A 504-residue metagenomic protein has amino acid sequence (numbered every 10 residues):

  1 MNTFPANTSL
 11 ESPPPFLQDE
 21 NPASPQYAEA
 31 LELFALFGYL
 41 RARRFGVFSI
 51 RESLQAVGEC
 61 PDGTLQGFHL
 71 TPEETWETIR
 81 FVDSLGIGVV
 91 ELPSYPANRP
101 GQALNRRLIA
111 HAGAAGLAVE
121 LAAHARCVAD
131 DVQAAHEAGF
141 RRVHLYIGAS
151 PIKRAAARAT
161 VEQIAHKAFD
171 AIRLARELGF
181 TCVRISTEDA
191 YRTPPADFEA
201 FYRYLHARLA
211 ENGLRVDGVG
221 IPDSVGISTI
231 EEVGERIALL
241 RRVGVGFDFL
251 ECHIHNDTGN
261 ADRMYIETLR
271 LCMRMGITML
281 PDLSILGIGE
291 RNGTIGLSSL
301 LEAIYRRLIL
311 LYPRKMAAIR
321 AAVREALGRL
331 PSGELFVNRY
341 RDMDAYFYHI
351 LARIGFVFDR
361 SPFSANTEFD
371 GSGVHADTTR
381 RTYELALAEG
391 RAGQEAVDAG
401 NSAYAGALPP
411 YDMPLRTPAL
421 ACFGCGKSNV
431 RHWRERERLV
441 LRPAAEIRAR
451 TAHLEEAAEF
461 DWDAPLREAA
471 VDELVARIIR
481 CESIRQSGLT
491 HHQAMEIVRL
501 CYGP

Functional and structural regions predicted by a protein language model:
F4-R51, E302-P504: A mid-to-C-terminal "edge-of-domain" accessory segment
A35, H69-I79, I87-R141: Glycine-rich, positively charged N-terminal anion/phosphate-binding segment
R43-E52, V90-L92, L117-A125, V143-L145 (+4 more regions): Hydrophobic faces of well-ordered beta-strands that scaffold small-molecule active sites in alpha/beta enzyme cores
F45-E74, L121-V128, K153-E162, S186-D197 (+1 more regions): Active-site mouth loops of central-metabolism enzymes
Q55-G58, Q66-G67, G86-A112, G148-A159 (+3 more regions): Glycine-rich, proline-tolerant flexible connector loops at the mouths of alpha/beta enzymes
R99-A125, H166-L178, A207-R208, R236-C252: Alpha-helix-loop-beta-strand connector modules within alpha/beta enzyme cores
D130-A135, A196-F201, G259-M273, I295: Catalytic cores of alpha/beta
I147-P151, L271-G296: Glycine-rich phosphate-binding active-site loops on the catalytic face of alpha/beta enzymes
